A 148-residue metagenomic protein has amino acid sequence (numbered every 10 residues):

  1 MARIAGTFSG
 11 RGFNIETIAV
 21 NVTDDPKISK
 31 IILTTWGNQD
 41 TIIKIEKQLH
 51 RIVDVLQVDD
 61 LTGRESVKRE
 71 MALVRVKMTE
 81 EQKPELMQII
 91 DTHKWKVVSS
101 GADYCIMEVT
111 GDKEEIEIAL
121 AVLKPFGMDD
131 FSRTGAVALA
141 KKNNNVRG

Functional and structural regions predicted by a protein language model:
M1-S29, T34-G148: Long, contiguous binding/interaction regions
